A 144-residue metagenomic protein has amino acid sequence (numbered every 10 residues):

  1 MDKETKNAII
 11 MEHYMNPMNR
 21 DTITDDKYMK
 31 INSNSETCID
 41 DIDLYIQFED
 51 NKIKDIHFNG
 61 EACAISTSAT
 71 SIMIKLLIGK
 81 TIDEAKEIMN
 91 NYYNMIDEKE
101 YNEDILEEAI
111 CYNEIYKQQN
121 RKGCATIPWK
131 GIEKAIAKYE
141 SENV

Functional and structural regions predicted by a protein language model:
M1-V144: Domain-level signature for proteins that mediate thiol-based redox and metal-cofactor handling
